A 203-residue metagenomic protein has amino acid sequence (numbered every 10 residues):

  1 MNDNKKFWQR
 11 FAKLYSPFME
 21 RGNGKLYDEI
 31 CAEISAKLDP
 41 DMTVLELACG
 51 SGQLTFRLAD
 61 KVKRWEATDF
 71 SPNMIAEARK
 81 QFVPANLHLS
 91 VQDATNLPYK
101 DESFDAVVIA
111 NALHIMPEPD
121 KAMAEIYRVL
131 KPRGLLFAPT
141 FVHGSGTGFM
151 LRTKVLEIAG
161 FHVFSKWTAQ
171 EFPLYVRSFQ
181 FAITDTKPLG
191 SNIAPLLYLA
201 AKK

Functional and structural regions predicted by a protein language model:
M1-D39, Q53, E77, Q81 (+4 more regions): Conserved class I S-adenosyl-L-methionine
L45-N96: Class I SAM-dependent methyltransferase SAM/SAH-binding core
T95-A106: A short acidic, Gly/Pro-enriched loop at the edge of an enzyme's catalytic core that lines a small-molecule cofactor
A106-E118: A short SAM/SAH-binding and catalytic strip from SAM-dependent methyltransferases
D120-P132: A short glycine-rich, Lys/Arg-flanked "PGG" loop and its adjoining helix->strand segment in the class I
F137-A159: Conserved class I S-adenosyl-L-methionine
F164-Q180: Short alpha-helix
Q180-F181, D185-K203: Core SAM-dependent methyltransferase catalytic element
